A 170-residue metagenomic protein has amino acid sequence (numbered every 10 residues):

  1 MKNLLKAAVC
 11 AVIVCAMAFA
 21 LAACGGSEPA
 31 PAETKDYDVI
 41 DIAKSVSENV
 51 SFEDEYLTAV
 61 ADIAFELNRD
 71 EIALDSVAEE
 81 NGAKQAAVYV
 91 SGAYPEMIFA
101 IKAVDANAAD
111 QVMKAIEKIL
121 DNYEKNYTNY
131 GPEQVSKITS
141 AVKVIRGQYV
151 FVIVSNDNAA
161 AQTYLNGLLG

Functional and structural regions predicted by a protein language model:
M1-V12: Bacterial N-terminal signal peptides that target proteins for export
F19-A23: C-terminal motif of bacterial Sec signal peptides marking the signal peptidase cleavage site
G25-E28: Bacterial signal peptide processing site
P31-S51: Post-signal peptide N-terminal segment of mature Sec-exported envelope proteins
I40-A43, I98, A109, M113-L120 (+2 more regions): Extracytoplasmic/secreted envelope proteins and their assembly/folding machinery, especially bacterial periplasmic
L57-P95, Q111, I138: Short, compositionally biased low-complexity segments enriched in polar/charged residues
V90-S91, A100-K102, E133-G170: A short, solvent-exposed beta-edge/loop patch
A106-G147: Short Gly/Thr-rich strand-loop-strand
